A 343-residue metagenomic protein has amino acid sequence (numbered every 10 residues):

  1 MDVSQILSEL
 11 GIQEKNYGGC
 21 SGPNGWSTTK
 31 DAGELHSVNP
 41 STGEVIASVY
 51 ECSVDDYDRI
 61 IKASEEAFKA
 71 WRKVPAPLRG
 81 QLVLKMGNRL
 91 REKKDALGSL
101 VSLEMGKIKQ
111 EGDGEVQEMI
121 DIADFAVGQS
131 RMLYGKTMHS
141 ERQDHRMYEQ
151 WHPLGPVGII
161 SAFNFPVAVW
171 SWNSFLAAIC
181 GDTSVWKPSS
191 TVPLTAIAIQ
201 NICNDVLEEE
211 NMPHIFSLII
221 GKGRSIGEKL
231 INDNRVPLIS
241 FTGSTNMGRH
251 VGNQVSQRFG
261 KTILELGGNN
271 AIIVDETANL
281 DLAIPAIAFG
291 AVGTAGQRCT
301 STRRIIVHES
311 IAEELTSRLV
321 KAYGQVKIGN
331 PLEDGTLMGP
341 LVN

Functional and structural regions predicted by a protein language model:
M1-S48, Q81, K85, G135-S161: Terminal low-complexity tails and localization/encapsulation signals of metabolic enzymes
G43, R79, V101, G181 (+5 more regions): Residue-level signal for inorganic ion chemistry
E44-L133, D144: Glycine-rich loop-to-alpha-helix module at the N-terminal edge of alpha/beta enzyme cores
Y50-E51, N164-F165, G293: Glycine-rich phosphate/pyrophosphate-binding beta-alpha loops
I61, G80-G87, G98, V116 (+9 more regions): Hydrophobic face of alpha-helices
E66-K69, K73, N88-D95, G106 (+6 more regions): Generic secondary-structure signature for well-ordered alpha-helical cores
G135-L282: Rossmann-like NAD(P) dinucleotide-binding subdomain of oxidoreductase/dehydrogenase enzymes
N246-N343: ALDH superfamily catalytic-core signature
